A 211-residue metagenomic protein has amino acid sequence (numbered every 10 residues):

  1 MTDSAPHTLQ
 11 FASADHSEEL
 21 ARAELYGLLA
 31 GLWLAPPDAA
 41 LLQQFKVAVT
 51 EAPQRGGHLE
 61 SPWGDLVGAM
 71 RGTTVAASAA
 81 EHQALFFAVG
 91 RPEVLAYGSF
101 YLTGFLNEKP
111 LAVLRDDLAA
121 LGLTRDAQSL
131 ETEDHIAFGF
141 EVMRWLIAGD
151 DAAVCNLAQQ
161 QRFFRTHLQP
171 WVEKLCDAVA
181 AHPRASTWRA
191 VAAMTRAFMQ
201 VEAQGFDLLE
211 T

Functional and structural regions predicted by a protein language model:
M1-T211: Charged, alpha-helix-forming regions
